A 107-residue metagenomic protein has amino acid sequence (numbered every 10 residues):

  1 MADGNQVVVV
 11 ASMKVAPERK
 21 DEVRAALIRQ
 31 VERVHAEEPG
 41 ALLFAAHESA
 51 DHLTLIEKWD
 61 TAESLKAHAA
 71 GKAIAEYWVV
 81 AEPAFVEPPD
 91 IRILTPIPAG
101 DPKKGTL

Functional and structural regions predicted by a protein language model:
M1-V7, A45-D51, Y77-L107: Glycine-rich beta-strand-turn "strand-cap" elements at beta-sheet edges
D3-E38, L42: N-terminal first-folded block
V7-K14, L43-G71, L107: Short, well-ordered beta-strand segments in beta-rich or mixed alpha/beta enzyme and ligand-binding folds
P17-R19, E63, I97: Residues that cap or initiate secondary-structure elements
R29, R33-L42, K58-R92: An amphipathic, aromatic/His-enriched active-site/gating alpha helix that lines ligand/cofactor pockets
